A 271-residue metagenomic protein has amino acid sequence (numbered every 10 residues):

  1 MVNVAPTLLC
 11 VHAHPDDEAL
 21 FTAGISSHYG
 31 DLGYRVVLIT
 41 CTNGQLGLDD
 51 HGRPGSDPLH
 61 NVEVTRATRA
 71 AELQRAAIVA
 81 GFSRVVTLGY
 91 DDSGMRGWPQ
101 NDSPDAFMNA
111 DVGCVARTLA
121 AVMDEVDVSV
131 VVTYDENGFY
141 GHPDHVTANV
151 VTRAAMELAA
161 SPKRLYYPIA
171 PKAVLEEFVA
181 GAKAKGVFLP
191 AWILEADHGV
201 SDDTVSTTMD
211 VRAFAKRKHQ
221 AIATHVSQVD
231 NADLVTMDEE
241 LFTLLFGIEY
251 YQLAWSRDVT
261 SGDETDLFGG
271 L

Functional and structural regions predicted by a protein language model:
M1-L9, Q100-N101, D105, N109-L271: Metal-dependent de-N-acetylase/amidase catalytic core
M1-V126, A154, L158, F242 (+2 more regions): Active-site rim/loop-helix segments in enzyme catalytic domains that contact anionic ligands
